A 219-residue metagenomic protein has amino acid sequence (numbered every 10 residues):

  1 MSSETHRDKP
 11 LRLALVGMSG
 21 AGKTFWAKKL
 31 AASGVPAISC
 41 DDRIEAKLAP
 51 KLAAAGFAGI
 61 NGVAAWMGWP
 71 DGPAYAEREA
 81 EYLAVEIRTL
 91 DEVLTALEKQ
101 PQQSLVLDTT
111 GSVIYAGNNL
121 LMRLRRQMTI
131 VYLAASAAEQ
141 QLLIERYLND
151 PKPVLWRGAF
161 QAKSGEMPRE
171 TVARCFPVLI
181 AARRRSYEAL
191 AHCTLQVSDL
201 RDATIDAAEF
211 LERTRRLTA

Functional and structural regions predicted by a protein language model:
M1-K9, K29, Q103, E170-A219: NTP-dependent small-molecule kinase module
M18-A21: P-loop (Walker A) phosphate-binding loop of NTP-binding proteins
T24: Walker A/P-loop
A32-C40: Post-Walker A helix-loop "phosphate-sensing" segment adjacent to the P-loop in P-loop NTPases
D42-M122: ATP-dependent small-molecule kinase phosphotransfer cores that center on conserved nucleotide phosphate-binding segments
T110-I114, S136-A138, L200: Short glycine-rich anion-binding loops that position phosphate/pyrophosphate groups of nucleotides and phosphorylated
R126-R183: A glycine- and Lys/Arg-enriched "phosphate-lid" helix/loop adjacent to the NTP-binding pocket of small-molecule kinases
